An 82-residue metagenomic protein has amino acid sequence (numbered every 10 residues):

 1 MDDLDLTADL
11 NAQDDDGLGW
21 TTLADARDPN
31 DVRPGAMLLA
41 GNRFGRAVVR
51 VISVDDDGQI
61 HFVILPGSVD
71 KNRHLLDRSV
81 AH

Functional and structural regions predicted by a protein language model:
M1-T22: Short, basic/aromatic beta-hairpin or loop at an interaction surface
D9, A24, I52, V63-L65: A structural detector for beta-sheet-dominated domains
L10-A12, F44, P66: A broadly conserved detector of short glycine/acidic/proline-rich loop/turn motifs that flank catalytic sites and bind
A26-D28: Short, conserved secondary-structure segments in the cores of folded domains
N30-R33: Short, well-ordered loop/turn sites that connect or cap secondary structure elements
M37, G41-A47: Short, charged beta-turn/beta-strand-edge "cap" motif at the junction between a beta-strand and an adjacent loop
G45-D56: Short beta-strand-centered aromatic/proline hotspots
D55, Q59-H82: Glycine- and charge-enriched low-complexity intrinsically disordered segments
